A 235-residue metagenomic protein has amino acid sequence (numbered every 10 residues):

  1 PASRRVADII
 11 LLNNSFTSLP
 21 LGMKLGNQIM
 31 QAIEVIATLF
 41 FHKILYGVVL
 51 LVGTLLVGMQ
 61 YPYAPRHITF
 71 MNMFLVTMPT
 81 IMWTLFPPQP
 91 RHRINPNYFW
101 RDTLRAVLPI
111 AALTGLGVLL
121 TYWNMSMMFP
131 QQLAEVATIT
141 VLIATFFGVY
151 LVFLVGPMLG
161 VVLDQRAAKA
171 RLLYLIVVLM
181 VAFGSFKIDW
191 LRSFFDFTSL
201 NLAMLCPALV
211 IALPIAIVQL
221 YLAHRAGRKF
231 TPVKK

Functional and structural regions predicted by a protein language model:
P1-L159, K187: Membrane-embedded transport module
R105-L108, R171-A182: Small-residue-rich segments of transmembrane alpha-helices in multi-pass membrane proteins, especially helix faces
M128-P130, K187-L205: Extracellular/periplasmic helix-loop-helix junctions in multi-pass membrane proteins
V141-A144, T198-A216: Small-residue-rich transmembrane alpha-helices that serve as helix-helix interface/gating elements in multipass
G148-V152, P214-H224: Alpha-helical transmembrane segments
G156-P157, L220-K234: Membrane-interface capping segments at transmembrane-helix boundaries
L163-L173: Cytoplasmic-side transmembrane-helix entry/capping segments in multi-pass membrane proteins
V178-V181, S193, F197-L200, F230-V233: Juxtamembrane C-terminal module of membrane proteins
